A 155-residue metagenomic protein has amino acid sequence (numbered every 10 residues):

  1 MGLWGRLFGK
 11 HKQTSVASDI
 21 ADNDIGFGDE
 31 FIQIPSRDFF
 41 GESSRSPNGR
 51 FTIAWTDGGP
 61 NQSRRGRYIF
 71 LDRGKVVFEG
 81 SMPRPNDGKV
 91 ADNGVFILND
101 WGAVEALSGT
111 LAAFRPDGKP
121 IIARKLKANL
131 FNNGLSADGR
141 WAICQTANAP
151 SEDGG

Functional and structural regions predicted by a protein language model:
M1-R64: Sequence/structural signature of beta-propeller modules and their immediately flanking N-terminal secretory/stalk
F27-S44, S63-P83, A112-F131: Aromatic (tryptophan-biased) beta-strands that constitute blades/sheets of beta-rich domains
E42-R50, G88-F96, N133-W141: Blade-terminus and WD-like Trp-Asp/Gly-His loop motifs, strongest in beta-propeller folds
A54, L98-N99, I143-Q145: Residue position within the beta-strands of beta-propeller blades
N61-R67, E105-A112, S151-G155: Structural motif
E79-K89, N93-G102, T110, N129-F131: Short secondary-structure capping micro-motifs at structural edges
G102-A103, A147-N148: Residue-level signature of beta-propeller blades and closely related beta-rich strand-turn architectures in secreted
P120, W141-I143: Extended, charged alpha-helical interaction scaffolds
